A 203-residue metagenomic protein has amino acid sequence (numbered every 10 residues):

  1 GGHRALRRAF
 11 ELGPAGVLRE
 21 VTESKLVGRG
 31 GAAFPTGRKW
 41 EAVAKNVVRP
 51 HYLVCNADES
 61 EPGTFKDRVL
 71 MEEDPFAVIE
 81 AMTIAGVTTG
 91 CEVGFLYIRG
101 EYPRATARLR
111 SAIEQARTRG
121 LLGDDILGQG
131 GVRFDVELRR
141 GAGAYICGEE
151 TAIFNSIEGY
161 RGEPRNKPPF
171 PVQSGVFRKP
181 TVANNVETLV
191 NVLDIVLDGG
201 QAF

Functional and structural regions predicted by a protein language model:
G2-R4, L53-D67, P171-F177: Gly-rich Lys/Arg/Thr-decorated short loops/hinges at beta-loop-alpha junctions or inter-strand turns that position
G2-S24, C91-L96: Iron-sulfur (Fe-S) cluster-binding modules
A15-G16, E23, V47-H51, F65-K66 (+5 more regions): Short coil/turn connectors at secondary-structure junctions
T22-V43, A85, G143-R161: Conserved phosphate/anionic-ligand binding catalytic regions in large, soluble enzymes, centered on
S24-V27, G31-V47, V69-D74, L197-F203: Conserved alpha/beta core surface patches that mediate binding of polyanionic ligands
V54-E73, T89-E92, Y97, A107: A structural-propensity feature for long, helix-poor, extended segments
D74-T88: Histidine-anchored nucleotide/phosphate-binding helix
T106-F203: Hydrophobic alpha-helical positions that pack around
